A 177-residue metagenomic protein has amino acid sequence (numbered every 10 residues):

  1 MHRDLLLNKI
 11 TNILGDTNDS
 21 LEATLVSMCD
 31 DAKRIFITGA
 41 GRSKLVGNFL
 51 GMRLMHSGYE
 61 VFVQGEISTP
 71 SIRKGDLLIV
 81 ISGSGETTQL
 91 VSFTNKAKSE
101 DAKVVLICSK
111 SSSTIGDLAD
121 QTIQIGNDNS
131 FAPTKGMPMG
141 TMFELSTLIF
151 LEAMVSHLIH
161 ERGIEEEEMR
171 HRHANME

Functional and structural regions predicted by a protein language model:
M1-G15: Generic N-terminal amphipathic, Lys/Arg-enriched alpha-helix
R3, E22-L25, G47: Hydrophobic packing residues in well-ordered alpha-helices of helical domains and bundles
K9, I13, M28, H157 (+1 more regions): Residues that form generic nucleotide/phosphate-binding pockets
N12-D19, Y59, S156-I164: Generic secondary-structure signature for well-ordered alpha-helical cores
G15-D31: A short, well-structured juxtamembrane/interface segment
R34-I149, V155-L158: Glycine-rich phosphate-binding loops that contact phosphosugars or nucleotide phosphates
I159-E177: A short, charged, Gly/Pro-tolerant segment at domain boundaries
